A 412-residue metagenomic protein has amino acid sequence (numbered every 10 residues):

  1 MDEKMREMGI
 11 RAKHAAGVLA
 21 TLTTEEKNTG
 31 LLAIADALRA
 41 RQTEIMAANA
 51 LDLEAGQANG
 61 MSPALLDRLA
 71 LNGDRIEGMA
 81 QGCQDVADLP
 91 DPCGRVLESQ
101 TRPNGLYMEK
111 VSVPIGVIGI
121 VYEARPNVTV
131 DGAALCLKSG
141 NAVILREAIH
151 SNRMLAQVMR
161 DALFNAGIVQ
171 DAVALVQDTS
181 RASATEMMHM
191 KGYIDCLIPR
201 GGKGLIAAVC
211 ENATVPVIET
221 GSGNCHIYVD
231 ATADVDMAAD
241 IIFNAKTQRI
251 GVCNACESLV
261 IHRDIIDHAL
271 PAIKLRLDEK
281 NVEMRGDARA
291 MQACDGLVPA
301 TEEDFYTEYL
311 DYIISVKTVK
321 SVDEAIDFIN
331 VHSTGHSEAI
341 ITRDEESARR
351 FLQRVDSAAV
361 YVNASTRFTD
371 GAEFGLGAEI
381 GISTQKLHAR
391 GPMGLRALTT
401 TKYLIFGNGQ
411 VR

Functional and structural regions predicted by a protein language model:
M1-M108: N-terminal Rossmann-like NAD(P)+-binding subdomain of aldehyde/semialdehyde dehydrogenases
D2, R11, A124-N127, D131-A142 (+2 more regions): ALDH superfamily catalytic-core signature
A15-L22, A37-R41, A48, D52 (+14 more regions): Change "in soluble alpha/beta enzymes" to "in soluble alpha/beta proteins
A20-T21, A231, T318, I341: A structural signal for short, well-ordered beta-strand elements
L22-N28, C93, V169-V173, Q248-A255 (+5 more regions): Flexible, glycine/charged-enriched surface loops at secondary-structure junctions
D88, L97-D236: Rossmann-like NAD(P) dinucleotide-binding subdomain of oxidoreductase/dehydrogenase enzymes
T301-R412: Conserved C-terminal structural/oligomerization subdomain of aldehyde/semialdehyde dehydrogenase
